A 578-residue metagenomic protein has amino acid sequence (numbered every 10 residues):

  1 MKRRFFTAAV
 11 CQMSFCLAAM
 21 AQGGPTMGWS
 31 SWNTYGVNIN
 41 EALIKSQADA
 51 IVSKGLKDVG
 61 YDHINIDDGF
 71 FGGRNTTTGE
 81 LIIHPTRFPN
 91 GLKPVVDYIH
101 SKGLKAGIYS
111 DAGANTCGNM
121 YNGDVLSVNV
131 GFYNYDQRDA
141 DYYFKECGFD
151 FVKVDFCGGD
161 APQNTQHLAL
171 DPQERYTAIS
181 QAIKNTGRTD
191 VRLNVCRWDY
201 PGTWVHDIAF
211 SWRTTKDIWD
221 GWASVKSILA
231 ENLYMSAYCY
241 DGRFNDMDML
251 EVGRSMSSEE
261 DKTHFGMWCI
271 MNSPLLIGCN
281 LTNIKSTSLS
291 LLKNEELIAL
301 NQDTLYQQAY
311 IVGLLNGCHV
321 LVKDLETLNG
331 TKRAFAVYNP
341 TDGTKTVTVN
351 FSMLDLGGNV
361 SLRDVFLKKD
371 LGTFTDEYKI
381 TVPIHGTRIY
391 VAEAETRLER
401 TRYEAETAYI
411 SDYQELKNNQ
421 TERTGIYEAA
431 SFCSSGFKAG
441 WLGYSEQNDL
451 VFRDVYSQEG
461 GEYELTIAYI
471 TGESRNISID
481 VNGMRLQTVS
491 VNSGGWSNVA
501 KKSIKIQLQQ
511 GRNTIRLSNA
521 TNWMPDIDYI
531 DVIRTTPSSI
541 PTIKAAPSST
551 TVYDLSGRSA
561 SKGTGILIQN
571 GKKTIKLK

Functional and structural regions predicted by a protein language model:
A8-A18: Bacterial N-terminal signal peptides
P25-S31, G60-D67, K105-S110, D150-D155 (+5 more regions): Structural recognition of the beta-strand scaffold that forms the well-ordered cores of secreted hydrolase catalytic
L43, Q47, I51-N164: Aromatic-lined carbohydrate-binding/catalytic grooves of carbohydrate-active enzymes
N129, N185-N280: Glycan-recognition surfaces
W268-M271, L276-G278, L314-L356, H385 (+3 more regions): Carbohydrate-binding surface patches
L276-T341, N419-G443, V451, G511: Glycan-recognition and catalytic regions of carbohydrate-active enzymes
K345, L354-L362, K379-V382, G386-T536: Extracytoplasmic
T536-K578: C-terminal outer-membrane/trafficking sorting elements
